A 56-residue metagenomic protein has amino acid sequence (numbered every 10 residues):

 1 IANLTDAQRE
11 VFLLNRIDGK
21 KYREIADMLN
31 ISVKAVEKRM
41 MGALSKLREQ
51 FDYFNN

Functional and structural regions predicted by a protein language model:
I1-A7, K46-N56: Intrinsic, short, N-terminal disordered tails of RNA polymerase sigma-factor systems
A2, D6, D18-A35: Helix-turn-helix DNA-binding module
V11-F12: A short pre-motif secondary-structure segment
L29-D52: DNA-recognition helix of helix-turn-helix
